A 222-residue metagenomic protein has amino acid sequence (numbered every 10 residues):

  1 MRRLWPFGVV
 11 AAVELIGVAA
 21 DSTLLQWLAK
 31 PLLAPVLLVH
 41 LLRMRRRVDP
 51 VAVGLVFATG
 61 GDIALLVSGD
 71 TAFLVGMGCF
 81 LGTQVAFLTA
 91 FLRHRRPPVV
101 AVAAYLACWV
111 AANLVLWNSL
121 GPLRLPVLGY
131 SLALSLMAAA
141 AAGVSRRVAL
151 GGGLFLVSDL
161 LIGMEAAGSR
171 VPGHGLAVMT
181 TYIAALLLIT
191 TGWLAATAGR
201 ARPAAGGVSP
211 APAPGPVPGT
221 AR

Functional and structural regions predicted by a protein language model:
M1-R222: Polytopic alpha-helical membrane-helix bundles and their juxtamembrane interface segments in multi-pass membrane
